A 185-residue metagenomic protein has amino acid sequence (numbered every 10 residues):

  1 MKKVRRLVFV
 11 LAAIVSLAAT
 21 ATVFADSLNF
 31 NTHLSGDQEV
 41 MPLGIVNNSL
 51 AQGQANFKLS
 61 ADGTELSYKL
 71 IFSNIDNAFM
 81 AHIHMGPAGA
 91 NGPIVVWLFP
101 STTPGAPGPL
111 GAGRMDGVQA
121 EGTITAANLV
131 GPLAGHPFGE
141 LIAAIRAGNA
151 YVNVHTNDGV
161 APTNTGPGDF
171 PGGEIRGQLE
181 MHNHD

Functional and structural regions predicted by a protein language model:
M1-V10: Bacterial N-terminal signal peptides that target proteins for export
V10-A19: Bacterial N-terminal signal peptides
A21-A81, M85-D185: Metal-centered catalytic cores of metalloenzymes
